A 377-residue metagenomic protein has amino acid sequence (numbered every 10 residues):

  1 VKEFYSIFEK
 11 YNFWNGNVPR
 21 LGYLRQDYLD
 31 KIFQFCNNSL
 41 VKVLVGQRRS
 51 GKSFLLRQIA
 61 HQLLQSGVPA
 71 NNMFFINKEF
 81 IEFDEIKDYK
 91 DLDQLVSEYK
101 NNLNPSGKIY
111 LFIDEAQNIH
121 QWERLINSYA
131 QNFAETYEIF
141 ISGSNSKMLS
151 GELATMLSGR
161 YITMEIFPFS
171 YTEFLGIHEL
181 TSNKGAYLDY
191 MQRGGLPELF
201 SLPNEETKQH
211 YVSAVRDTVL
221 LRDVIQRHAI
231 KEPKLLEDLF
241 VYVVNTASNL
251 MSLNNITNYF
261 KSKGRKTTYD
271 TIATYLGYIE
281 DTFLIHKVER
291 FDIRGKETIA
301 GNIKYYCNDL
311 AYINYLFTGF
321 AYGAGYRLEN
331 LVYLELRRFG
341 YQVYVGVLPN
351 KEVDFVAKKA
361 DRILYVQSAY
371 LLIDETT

Functional and structural regions predicted by a protein language model:
V1-F35: A short, basic N-terminal segment
K2-F8, N15, S144-S146, S150-L250: Interdomain motor-coupling "hinge/lid" segment immediately C-terminal to the ATP-binding subdomain of NTP-driven enzymes
L44: Hydrophobic anchor at the beta1->P-loop junction of P-loop NTPases
R48-R49: Walker A (P-loop) phosphate-binding loop of P-loop NTPases
S53: Walker A/P-loop
N72, E205-I363: Accessory nucleic acid-recognition modules appended to NTPase machines
F74-G107: Short glycine-rich substrate-engagement loop in P-loop NTPases that contacts/grips substrate
E123-I141, A154-T155: Conserved catalytic/switch belt of AAA+ P-loop NTPases
